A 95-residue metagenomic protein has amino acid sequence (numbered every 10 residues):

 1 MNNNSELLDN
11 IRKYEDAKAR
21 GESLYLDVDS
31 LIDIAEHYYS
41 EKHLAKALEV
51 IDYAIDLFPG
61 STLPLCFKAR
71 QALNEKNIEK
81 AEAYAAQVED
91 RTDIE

Functional and structural regions predicted by a protein language model:
N3-E22, K42-D52, E75-A86: Repeat-mediated protein-protein interaction surfaces in helical alpha-solenoids
D33-I34, K68: Structural register within alpha-helical repeat arrays
E36-H37, A54, Q71: Residue-level signature for tetratricopeptide repeat
P59, T92-D93: Short coil turns that delineate tetratricopeptide repeat
L65-A72, Y84: TPR/Sel1-like alpha-solenoid repeat signature
